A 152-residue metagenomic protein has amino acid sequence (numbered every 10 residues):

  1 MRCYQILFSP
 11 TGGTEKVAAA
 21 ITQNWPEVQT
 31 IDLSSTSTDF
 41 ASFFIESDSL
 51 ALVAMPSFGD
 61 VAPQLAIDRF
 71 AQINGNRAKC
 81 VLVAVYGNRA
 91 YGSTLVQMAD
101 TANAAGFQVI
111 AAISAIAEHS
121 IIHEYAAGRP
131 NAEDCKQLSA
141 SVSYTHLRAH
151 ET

Functional and structural regions predicted by a protein language model:
M1-Y4: Extreme N-terminal starter segment of soluble prokaryotic enzymes
G12-A18: Short N-terminal binding/cap micro-motifs at the start of the first secondary-structure element
A20-E27: A short, Lys/Arg-enriched amphipathic alpha-helix followed by its capping loop at the start of a domain
S34-A117: Helix-loop-strand module that forms the ligand-binding subsite of alpha/beta enzymes
H119-Y125: A short acidic, helix-capping loop that chelates divalent metal ions and anchors anionic groups
P130-D134: Conserved anion/nucleotide-ligand pocket segment
Q137-S143: A contiguous pocket-lining binding segment that forms or flanks enzyme active sites
T145-T152: Conserved small/polar residues in nucleotide/adenosyl-binding loops
